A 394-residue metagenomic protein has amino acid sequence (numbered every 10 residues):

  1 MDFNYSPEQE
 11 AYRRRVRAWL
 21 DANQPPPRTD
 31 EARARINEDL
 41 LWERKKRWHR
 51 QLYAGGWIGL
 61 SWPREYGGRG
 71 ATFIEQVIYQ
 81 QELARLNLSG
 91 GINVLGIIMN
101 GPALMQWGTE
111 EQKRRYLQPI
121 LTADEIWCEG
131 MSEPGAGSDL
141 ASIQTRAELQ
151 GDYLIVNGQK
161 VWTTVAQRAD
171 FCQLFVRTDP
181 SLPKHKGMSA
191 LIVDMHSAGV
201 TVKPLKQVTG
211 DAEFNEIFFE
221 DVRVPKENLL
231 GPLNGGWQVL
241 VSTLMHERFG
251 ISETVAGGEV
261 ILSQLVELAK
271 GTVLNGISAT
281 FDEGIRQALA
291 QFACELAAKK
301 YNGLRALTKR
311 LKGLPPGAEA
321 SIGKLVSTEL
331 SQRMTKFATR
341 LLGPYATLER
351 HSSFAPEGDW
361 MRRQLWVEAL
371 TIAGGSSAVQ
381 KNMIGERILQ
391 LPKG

Functional and structural regions predicted by a protein language model:
M1-V94, R114-T122, I251, E267 (+6 more regions): Amphipathic, small/basic residue-rich leader segments at the start of a protein or domain
D2, T72-I74, I78-Y79, M99 (+3 more regions): Glycine-rich phosphate/cofactor-binding loops in nucleotide/flavin-utilizing enzymes
F3, V200-K299, L370: Glycine-rich beta->alpha junctions and the first turn(s) of the following alpha-helix
R28-I36, L274-R286, A297-S353: C-terminal helix-coil-helix/basic helical segment that borders enzyme active sites and/or dimer interfaces and provides
I92-E111, G137, Y153: N-terminal glycine-rich flavin-associated loop
A123-M131, Q173-F175: A short, Trp-centered hydrophobic/proline-enriched beta-strand micro-motif
T145-E148: A structural signal for short hydrophobic beta-strand segments in well-ordered beta-sheet cores
D152-Y153, N157-K203: A short core secondary-structure module
